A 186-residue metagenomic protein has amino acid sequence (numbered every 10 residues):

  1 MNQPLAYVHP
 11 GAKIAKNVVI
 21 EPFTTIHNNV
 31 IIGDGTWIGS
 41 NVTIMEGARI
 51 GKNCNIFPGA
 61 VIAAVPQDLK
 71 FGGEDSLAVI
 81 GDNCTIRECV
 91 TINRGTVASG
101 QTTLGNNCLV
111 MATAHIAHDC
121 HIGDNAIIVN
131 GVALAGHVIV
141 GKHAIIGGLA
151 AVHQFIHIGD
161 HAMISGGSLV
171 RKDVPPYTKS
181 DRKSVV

Functional and structural regions predicted by a protein language model:
N2-S180: Structural signal for interior beta-strand "rungs" in well-ordered beta-sheet cores of soluble enzyme domains
K183-V186: Conserved small/polar residues in nucleotide/adenosyl-binding loops
